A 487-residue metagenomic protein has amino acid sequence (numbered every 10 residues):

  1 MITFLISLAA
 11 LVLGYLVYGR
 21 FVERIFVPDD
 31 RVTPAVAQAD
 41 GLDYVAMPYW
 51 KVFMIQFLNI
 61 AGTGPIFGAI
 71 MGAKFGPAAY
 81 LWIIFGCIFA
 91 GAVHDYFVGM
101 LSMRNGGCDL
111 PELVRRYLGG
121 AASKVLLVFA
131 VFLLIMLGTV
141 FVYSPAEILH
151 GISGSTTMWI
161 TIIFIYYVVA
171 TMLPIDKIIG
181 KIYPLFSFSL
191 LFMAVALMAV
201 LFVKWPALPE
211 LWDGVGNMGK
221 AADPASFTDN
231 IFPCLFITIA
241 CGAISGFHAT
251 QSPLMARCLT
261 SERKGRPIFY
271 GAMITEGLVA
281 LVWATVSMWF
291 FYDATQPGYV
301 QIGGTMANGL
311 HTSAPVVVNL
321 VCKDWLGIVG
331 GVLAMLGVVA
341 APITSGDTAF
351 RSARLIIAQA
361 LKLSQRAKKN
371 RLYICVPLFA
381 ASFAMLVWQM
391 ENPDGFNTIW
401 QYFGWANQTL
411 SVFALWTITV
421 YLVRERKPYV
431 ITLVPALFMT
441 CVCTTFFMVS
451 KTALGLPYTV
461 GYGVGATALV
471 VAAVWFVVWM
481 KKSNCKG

Functional and structural regions predicted by a protein language model:
I2-G19, G72-S102, P111, G331 (+1 more regions): Extracellular loop-to-transmembrane helix junctions
S7-V17, A130, L134-G138, A170 (+4 more regions): Selective recognition of specific alpha-helical transmembrane segments in multi-pass small-molecule
A10-I66: Membrane-interface "cap" regions at the ends of multi-pass membrane proteins
A10-L11, Y15, F57, A90-G106 (+4 more regions): Helix-loop-helix module between adjacent transmembrane segments
M47-G64, V200-P206, N217-W283, L333-S345: Hydrophobic, membrane-embedded alpha-helices of multi-pass small-molecule transporters
S123-L127, V131, M158-T161, G271-A280 (+6 more regions): Loop-to-transmembrane helix boundary motifs in multi-pass membrane proteins
G138-V142, A146-T161, A170-T171, L191-A222 (+2 more regions): Hydrophobic alpha-helical segments and their helix-loop junctions in multi-pass secondary transporters
F202-G214, G271-L320, M390-D394: Extracellular/periplasmic helix-exit of transmembrane alpha-helices
